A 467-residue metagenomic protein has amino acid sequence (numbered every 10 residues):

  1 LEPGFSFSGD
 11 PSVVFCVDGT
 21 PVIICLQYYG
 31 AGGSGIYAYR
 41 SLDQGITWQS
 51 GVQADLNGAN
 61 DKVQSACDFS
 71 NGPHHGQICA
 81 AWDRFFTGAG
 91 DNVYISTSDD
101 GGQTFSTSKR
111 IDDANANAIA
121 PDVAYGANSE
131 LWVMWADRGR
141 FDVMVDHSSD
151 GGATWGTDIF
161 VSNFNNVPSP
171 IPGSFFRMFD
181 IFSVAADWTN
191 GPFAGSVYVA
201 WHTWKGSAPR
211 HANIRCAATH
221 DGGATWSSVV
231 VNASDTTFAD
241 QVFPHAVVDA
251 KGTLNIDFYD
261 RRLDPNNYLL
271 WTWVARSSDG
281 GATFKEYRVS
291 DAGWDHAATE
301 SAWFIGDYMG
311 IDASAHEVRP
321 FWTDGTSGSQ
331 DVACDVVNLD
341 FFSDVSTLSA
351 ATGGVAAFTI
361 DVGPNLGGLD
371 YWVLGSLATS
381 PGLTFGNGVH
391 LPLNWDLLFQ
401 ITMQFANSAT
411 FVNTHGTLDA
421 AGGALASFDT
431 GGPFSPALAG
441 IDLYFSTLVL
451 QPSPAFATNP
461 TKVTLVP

Functional and structural regions predicted by a protein language model:
L1-D340: Extracellular, repeat-based ectodomains that mediate carbohydrate processing or recognition
D340-P467: Residue-level hotspots within well-ordered secondary structure
